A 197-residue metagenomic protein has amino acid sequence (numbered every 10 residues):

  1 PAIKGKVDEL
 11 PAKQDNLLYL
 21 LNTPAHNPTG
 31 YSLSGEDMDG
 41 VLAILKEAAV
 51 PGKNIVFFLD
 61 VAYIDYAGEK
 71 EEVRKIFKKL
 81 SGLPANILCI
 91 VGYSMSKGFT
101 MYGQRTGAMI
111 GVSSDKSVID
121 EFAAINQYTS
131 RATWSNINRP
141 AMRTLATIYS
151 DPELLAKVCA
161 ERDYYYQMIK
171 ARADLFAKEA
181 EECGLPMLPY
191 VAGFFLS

Functional and structural regions predicted by a protein language model:
A2-G68: Active-site phosphate-binding strand-loop segment of PLP-dependent enzymes
I3, S34, M38, V73-F77 (+2 more regions): Amphipathic alpha-helical segments in well-structured domains
V41-L42, E71-L83: Short, electropositive alpha-helical surface patch
A48-G52, L83-A85, C183-L185: Short helix-capping segments at alpha-helix termini
I64-K70, R74, Y128-S135: Alpha-helical subdomain
S81-R162, Y166: Conserved core segment of the aminotransferase class I/II
C159-A177, L185-S197: Conserved glycine-rich beta-strand-loop-beta hairpin in the small C-terminal domain of fold type I
A180: Nucleotide-activated sugar donor-binding and catalytic core shared by glycosyltransferases and related lipid-linked
